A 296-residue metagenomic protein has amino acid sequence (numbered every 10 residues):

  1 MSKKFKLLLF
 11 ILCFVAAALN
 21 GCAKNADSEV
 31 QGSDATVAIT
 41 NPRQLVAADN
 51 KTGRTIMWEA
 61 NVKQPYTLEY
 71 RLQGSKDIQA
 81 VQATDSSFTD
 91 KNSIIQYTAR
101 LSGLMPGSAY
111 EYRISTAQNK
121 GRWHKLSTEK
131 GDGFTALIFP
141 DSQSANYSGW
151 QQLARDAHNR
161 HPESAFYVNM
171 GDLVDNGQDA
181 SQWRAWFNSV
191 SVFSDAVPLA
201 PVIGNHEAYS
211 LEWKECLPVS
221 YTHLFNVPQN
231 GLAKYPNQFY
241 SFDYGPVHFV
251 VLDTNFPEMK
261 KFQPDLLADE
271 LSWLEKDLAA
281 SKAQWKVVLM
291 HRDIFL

Functional and structural regions predicted by a protein language model:
M1-L9: Bacterial N-terminal signal peptides that target proteins for export
L7, V15, L19-I138, R155 (+1 more regions): Acidic, histidine-bearing metal-coordination/catalytic regions of metal-dependent phosphoesterases
W58, W150-L211: Core catalytic region of metal-dependent phosphoesterases/phosphodiesterases, especially metallo-beta-lactamase-like
W58, Y110, D141, Y167 (+5 more regions): Divalent metal-coordination and catalytic microenvironments
K76-Q96, L137-Q152, G177, W213 (+4 more regions): Acidic/histidine-rich helix-loop elements that form or flank divalent-metal/phosphate-binding sites at the catalytic
A109-K125, S181-K282: Extended active-site neighborhood of metal-dependent phosphoesterases/phosphodiesterases
F134-Q143, P246-F256, V287-H291: Active-site-proximal beta-strand elements of phosphoester/diester hydrolases
V174, S281-L296: Short acidic, glycine-rich surface-loop motifs adjacent to enzyme active sites
